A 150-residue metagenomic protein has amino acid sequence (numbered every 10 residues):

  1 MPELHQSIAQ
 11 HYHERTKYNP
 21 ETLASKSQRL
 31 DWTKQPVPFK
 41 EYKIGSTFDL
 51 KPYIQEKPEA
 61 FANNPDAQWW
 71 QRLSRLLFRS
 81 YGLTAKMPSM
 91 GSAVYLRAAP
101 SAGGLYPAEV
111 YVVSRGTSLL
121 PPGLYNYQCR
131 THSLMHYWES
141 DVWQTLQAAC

Functional and structural regions predicted by a protein language model:
M1-C150: N-terminal accessory segments that position/regulate proteins before the catalytic core
